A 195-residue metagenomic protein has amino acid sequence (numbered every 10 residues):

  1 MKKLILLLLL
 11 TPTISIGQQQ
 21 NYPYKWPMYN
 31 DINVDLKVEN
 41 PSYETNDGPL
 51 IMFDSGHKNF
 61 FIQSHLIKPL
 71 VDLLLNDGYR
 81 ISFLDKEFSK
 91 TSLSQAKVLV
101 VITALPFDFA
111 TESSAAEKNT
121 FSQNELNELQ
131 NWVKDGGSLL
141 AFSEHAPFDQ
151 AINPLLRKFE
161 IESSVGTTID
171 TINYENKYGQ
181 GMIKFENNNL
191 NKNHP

Functional and structural regions predicted by a protein language model:
K3-T13: Sec-dependent N-terminal signal peptides
Q18-P195: Short, surface-exposed patches at the edges or C-terminal ends of soluble domains, predominantly
